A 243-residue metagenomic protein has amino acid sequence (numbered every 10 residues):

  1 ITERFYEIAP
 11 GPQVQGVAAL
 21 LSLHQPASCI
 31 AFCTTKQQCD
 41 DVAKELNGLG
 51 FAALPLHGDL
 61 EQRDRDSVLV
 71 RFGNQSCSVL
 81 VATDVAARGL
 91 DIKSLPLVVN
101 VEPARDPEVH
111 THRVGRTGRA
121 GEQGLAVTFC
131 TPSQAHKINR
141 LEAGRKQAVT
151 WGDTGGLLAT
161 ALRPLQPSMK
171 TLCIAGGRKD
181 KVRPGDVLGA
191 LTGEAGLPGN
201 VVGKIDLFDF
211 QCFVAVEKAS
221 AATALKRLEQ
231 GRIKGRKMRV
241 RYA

Functional and structural regions predicted by a protein language model:
I1-A243: Conserved helicase RecA-like core
